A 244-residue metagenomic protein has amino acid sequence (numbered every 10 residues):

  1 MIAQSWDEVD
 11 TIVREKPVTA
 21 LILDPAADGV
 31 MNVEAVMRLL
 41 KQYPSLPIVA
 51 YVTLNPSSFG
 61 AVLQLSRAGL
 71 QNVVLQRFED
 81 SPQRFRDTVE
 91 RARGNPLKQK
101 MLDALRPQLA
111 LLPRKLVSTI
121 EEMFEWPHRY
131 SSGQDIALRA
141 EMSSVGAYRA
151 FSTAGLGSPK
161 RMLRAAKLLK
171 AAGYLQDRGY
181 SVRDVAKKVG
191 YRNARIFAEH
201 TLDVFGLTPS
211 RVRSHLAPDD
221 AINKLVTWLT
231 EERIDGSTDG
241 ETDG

Functional and structural regions predicted by a protein language model:
S5-D10, T19-S45, V52-A61: Conserved phosphotransfer microenvironments
L40, V62-R67, K187: Alpha4-beta5-alpha5 "output face"
A61, N72, F78-P96: Receiver (REC) domain switch/output surface
A92-E121, W126-R129, G133-Q134, R139 (+1 more regions): Short, Lys/Arg-enriched, Trp-marked, Pro/Gly-tolerant hinge/linker segments that flank
V117-S132, F151, G155, A172-S181 (+3 more regions): Basic, amphipathic alpha-helical hairpins
Q134-R161, K188-T208: Basic/polar phosphate-binding segments, predominantly the helix-turn-helix DNA-binding elements of transcriptional
V182-A186: Hydrophobic positions on the alpha-helical face of helix-turn-helix-like DNA-binding modules
E199-G244: …primarily DNA-binding HTH/wHTH and HhH modules…
